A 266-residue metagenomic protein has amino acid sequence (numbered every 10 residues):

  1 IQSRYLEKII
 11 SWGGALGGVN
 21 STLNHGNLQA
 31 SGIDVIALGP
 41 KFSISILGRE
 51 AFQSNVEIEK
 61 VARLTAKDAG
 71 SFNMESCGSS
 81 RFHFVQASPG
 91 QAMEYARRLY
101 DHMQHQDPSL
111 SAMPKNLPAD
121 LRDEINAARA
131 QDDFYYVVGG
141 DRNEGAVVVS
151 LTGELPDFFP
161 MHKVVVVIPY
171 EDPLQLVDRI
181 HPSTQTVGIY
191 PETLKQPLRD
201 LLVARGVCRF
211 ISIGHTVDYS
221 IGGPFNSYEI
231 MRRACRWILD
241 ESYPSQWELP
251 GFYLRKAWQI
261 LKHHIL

Functional and structural regions predicted by a protein language model:
I1-A87, G223-W247, L254-K262: Conserved NAD(P)+-binding/catalytic subdomain of aldehyde/semialdehyde dehydrogenases
E59, R63, G70-P191, Q196-G206 (+1 more regions): NAD(P)-dependent aldehyde/semialdehyde dehydrogenase
